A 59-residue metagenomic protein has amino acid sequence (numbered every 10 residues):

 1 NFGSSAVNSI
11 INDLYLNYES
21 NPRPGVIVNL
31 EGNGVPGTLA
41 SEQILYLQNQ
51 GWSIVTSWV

Functional and structural regions predicted by a protein language model:
N1-V59: Solvent-exposed loop and capping/linker segments of extracellular ligand-binding repeat ectodomains
